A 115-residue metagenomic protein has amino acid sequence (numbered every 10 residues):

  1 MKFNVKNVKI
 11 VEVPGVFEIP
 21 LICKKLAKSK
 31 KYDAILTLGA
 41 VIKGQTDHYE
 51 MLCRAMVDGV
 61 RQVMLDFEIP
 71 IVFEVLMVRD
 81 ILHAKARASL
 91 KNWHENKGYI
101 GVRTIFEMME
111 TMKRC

Functional and structural regions predicted by a protein language model:
M1-G15: Glycine-rich phosphate/diphosphate-binding loop of Rossmann-like nucleotide-binding domains
M1-K2, R61-I69: Arginine/glycine-rich "motif VI" loop of SF2 helicases in the C-terminal RecA-like domain
K9-V13, I35-G39, E74: Short, conserved beta-strand edge motifs with alternating hydrophobic and charged residues
V13-V16, E50, R54, N92-Y99: Electropositive phosphate-/nucleotide-binding environments in soluble metabolic enzymes
E18-V60, M64: Glycine-rich phosphate-binding loop
F67-H83: Mobile beta-alpha loop/short-helix "lid" or hinge segments that flank ligand
R79-G98: Phosphate-binding/catalytic loops
N92-C115: A charged, well-structured terminal subsegment
